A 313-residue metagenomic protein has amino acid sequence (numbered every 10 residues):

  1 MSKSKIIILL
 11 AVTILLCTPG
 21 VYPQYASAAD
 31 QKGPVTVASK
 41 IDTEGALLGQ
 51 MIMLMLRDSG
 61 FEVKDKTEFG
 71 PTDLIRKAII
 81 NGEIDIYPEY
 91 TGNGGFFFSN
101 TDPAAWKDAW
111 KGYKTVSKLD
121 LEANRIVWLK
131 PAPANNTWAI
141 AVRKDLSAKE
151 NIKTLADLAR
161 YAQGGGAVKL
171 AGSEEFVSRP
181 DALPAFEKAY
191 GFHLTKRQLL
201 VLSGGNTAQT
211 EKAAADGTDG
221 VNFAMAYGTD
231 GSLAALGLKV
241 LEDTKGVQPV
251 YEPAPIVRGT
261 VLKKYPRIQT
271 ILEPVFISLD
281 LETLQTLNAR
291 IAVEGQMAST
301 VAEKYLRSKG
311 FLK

Functional and structural regions predicted by a protein language model:
M1-K5: Positively charged n-region of N-terminal signal peptides that target proteins for export
L9-G20: Bacterial N-terminal signal peptides
P23-A28: Boundary at the C-terminal end of the N-terminal hydrophobic targeting segment
Q31-E44, F61-T67, G166-A171: Short, well-ordered beta-strand elements
T43, K64-K77, E174, K196-K212: Short helix-initiation/N-cap motifs at beta->coil->alpha
T43-E62, P184-Y190: Short, polar/charged alpha-helical segment
L54-M55, D73-I84, N100, A189 (+1 more regions): Short helices/loops that flank or line small-molecule/ion binding pockets
T91-P184, K188-F192, K196-Q198, L202-G205 (+6 more regions): Contiguous mixed-secondary-structure segments that line small-molecule binding/active-site clefts of soluble domains
